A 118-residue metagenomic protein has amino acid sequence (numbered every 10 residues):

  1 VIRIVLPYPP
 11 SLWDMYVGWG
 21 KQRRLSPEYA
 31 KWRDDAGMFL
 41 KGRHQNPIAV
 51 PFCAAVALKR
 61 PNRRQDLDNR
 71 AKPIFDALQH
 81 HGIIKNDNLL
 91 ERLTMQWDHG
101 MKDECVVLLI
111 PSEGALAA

Functional and structural regions predicted by a protein language model:
V1-A118: Acidic, proline/glycine-enriched N-terminal capping motif
